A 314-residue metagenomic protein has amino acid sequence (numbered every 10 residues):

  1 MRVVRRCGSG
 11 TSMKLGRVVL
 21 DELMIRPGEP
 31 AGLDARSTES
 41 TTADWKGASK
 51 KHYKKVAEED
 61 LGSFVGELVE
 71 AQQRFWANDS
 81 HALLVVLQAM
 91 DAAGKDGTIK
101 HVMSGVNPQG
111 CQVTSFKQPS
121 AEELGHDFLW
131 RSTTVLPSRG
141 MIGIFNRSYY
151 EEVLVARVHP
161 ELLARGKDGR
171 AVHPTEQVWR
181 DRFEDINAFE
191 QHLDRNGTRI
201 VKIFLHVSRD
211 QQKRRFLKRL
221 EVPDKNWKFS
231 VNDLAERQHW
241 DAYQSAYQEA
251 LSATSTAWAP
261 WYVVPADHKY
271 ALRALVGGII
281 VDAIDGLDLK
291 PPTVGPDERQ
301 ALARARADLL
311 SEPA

Functional and structural regions predicted by a protein language model:
R2-Q73, H81, R139, H173-V201 (+2 more regions): N-terminal targeting/trafficking signals and adjacent low-complexity tails
H52-E59, Q109-V178: Conserved nucleotide-sensing/catalytic segment adjacent to the nucleotide-binding pocket in NTP-handling enzymes
V86, G143-N146, I200-F204, V263: A structural signal for short, well-ordered beta-strand segments and their strand-loop junctions that often border
V86-M103: Glycine-rich phosphate-binding P-loop
A92, P119-E122, S148-E152, P160 (+3 more regions): Conserved nucleotide-binding/hydrolysis micro-motifs of P-loop NTPases
G97-T98, D127, S245, L275: Generic recognition of short, well-ordered alpha-helical segments
V106, G110, L162, I284-D288: A generic secondary-structure signal for well-formed alpha-helical elements
R157-R165, K218-N226, A246, D282-A283: Conserved AAA+ ATPase "sensor/coupling" helix adjacent to the nucleotide-binding pocket
